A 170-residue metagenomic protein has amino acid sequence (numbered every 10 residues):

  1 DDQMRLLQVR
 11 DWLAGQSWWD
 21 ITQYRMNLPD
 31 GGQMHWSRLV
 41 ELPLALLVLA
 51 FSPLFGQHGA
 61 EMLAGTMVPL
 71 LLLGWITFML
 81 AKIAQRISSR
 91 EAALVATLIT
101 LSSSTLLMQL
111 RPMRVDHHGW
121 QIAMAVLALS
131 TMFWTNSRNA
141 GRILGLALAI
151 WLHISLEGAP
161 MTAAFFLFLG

Functional and structural regions predicted by a protein language model:
M4-G32: Extracytosolic helix-loop segments that constitute the early lumenal/periplasmic catalytic or substrate-binding loops
Q8, W12, L39-F51: Hydrophobic alpha-helical segments of integral membrane proteins, encompassing both true transmembrane helices
W18, L49-G56, L107, R138: Conserved helix-loop functional segments at active or binding sites
W19-M26, F55-A60, A149: Surface-exposed patches in mature extracellular/periplasmic domains of secreted proteins
L28-L42, P53-F78, R111-G119: Loop-to-helix entry region of an early transmembrane alpha helix in multi-pass inner-membrane enzymes
F51-F55, S88, I154: A broad structural signal for alpha-helix termini and local helix breaks/kinks
V68-I83, E91-G170: Membrane-embedded helix bundles of polyisoprenyl
